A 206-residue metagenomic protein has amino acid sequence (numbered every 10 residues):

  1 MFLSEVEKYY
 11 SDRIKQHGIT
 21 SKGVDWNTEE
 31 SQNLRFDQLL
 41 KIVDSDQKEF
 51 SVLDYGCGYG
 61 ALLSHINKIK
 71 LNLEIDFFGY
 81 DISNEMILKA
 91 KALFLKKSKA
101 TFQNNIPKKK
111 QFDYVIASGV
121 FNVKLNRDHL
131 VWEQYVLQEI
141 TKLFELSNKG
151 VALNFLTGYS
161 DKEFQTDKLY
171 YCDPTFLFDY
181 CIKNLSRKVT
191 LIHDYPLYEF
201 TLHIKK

Functional and structural regions predicted by a protein language model:
M1-T20: N-terminal, positively charged/glycine-rich alpha-helical extensions of SAM-dependent methyltransferases
E30-K48: Conserved alpha-helix/loop element of class I SAM-dependent methyltransferases that forms part of the SAM/SAH-binding
L53, G60-T101: Class I SAM-dependent methyltransferase SAM/SAH-binding core
F102-K110: Short acidic low-complexity segments
Y114-E133: A short SAM/SAH-binding and catalytic strip from SAM-dependent methyltransferases
S147-F155: Conserved beta-strand signature within the Rossmann-like core of class I S-adenosyl-L-methionine
L169-L185: Short alpha-helix
L191-K206: Core SAM-dependent methyltransferase catalytic element
